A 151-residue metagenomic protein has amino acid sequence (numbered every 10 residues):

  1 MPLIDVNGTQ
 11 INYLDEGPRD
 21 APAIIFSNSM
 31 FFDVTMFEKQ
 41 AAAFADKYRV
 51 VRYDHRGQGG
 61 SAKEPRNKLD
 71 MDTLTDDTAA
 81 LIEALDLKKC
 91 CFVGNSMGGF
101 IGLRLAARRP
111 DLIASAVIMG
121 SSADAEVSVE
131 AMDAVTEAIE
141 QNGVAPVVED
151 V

Functional and structural regions predicted by a protein language model:
P2-V6: Short acidic-hydrophobic surface loop/beta-edge motif
N7-N67, L81: Conserved HGGG/HGGXW glycine-rich cap/lid loop of the alpha/beta-hydrolase fold
N28-M30, C90, G94-G99: Conserved alpha/beta-hydrolase "nucleophile elbow" surrounding the catalytic nucleophile
Q40, D70, L74-D77, A131 (+1 more regions): Hydrophobic alpha-helical packing elements
D54, C91, A114-V117: Residue in the alpha/beta-hydrolase core beta-strand immediately N-terminal to the catalytic nucleophile
H55, M97, S121: Active-site loop/turn elements of alpha/beta-hydrolase fold enzymes, especially the short glycine-/histidine-rich
D72-C90: Conserved acidic catalytic loop of the alpha/beta-hydrolase fold
F100-R108, L112-P146: Flexible "cap/lid" loop of the alpha/beta hydrolase fold
